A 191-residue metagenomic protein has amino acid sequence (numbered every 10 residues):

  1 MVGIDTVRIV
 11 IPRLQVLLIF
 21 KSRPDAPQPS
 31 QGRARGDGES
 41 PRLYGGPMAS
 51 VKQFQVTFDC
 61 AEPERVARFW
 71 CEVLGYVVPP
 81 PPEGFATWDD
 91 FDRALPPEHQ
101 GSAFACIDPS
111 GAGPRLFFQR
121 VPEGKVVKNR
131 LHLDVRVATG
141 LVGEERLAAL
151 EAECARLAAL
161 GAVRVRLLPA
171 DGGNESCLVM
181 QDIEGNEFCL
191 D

Functional and structural regions predicted by a protein language model:
M1-L14: Extreme N-terminal basic, low-complexity initiation segments that serve as generic localization/processing leaders
Q15, Q28-Q31, Y44: Low-complexity, intrinsically disordered or signal/transmembrane-proximal segments
S22, P29, S40: Cationic, low-complexity basic patches in intrinsically disordered or flexible, solvent-exposed regions
R33-P47: Short, Lys/Arg-enriched N-terminal segments with co-localized hydrophobic residues within the first ~10-30 amino acids
Y44, A49-F58, L74, P80-P81 (+4 more regions): Vicinal oxygen chelate
R65-A67, L141-A149: Short, conserved charged micro-motifs
V127, D134, L141-V142: Mid-chain, well-packed structural core segment of small domains
